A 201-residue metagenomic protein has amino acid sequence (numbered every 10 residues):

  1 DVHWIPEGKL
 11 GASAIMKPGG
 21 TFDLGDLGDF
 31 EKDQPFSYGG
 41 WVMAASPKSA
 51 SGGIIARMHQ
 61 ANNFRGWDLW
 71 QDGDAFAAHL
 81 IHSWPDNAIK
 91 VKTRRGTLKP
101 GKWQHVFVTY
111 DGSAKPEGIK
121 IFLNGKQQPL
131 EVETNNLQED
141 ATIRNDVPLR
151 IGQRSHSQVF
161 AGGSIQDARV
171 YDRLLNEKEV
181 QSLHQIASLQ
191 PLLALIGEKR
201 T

Functional and structural regions predicted by a protein language model:
D1-R200: Extracellular glycan-associated modules
